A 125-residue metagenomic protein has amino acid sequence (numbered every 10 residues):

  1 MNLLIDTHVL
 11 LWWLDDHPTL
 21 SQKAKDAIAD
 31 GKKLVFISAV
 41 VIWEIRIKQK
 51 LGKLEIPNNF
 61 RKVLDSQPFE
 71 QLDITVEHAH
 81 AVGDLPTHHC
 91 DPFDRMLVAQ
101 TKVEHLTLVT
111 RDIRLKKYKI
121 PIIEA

Functional and structural regions predicted by a protein language model:
M1-I37, K50-K62, E104, I113-K117: Short, well-structured N-terminal submotif of metal-dependent ribonuclease cores
T7-H8, I45, T75, V82 (+1 more regions): Generic structural signal for small/hydrophobic residues in well-ordered secondary structure, especially within
V9, V41-I42, H78, L97 (+1 more regions): Alpha-helix capping/helix-boundary segments
R61-H88: Acidic catalytic patch
F93: Acidic donor-binding loop at a coil-to-helix junction in glycosyltransferase catalytic cores that engages
V98-A125: Acidic, PIN/NYN-like endoribonuclease modules and their adjacent C-terminal/linker elements
